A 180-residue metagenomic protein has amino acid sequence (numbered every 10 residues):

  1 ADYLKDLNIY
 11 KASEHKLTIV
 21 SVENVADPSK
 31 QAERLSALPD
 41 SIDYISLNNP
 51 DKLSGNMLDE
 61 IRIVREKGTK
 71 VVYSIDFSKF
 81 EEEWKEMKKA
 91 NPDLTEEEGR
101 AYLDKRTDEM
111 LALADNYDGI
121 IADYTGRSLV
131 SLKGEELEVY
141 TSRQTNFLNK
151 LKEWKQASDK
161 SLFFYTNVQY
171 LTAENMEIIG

Functional and structural regions predicted by a protein language model:
A1-E14, T18: Bacterial Sec-dependent N-terminal signal peptides
E14-G180: Chitinase-like catalytic core of GlcNAc-active glycosidases
